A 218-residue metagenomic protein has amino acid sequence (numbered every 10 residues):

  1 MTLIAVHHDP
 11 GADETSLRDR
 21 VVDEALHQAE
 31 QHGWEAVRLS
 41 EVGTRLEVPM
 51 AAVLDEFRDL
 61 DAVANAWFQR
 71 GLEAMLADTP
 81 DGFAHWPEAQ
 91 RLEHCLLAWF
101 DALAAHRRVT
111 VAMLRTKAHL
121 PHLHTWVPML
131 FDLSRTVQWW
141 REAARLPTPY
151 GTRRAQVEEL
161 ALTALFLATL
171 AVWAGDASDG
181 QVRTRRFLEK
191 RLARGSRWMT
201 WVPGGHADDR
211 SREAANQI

Functional and structural regions predicted by a protein language model:
T2, R20, E24, Q28-A66: Helix-turn-helix
T2-A5, E142, A171, G175-I218: C-terminal peripheral helix-coil segments that are non-catalytic and often amphipathic
H8-V21: Short, Lys/Arg-enriched anionic-surface-contact patches
E41, H94, A98, A112 (+2 more regions): Amphipathic alpha-helical interaction segments
A66, P80-R115, H119, L130: Hydrophobic alpha-helical connector segments
F68-L76: Short, basic, alpha-helical segments at the C-terminal edge of helix-turn-helix-like DNA-binding modules
F100, A104-R107, V111-L114, A144-G151 (+3 more regions): Long, hydrophobic, amphipathic alpha-helical segments used as structural scaffolds
H122-T148, Q156-L167, R186, S196: Amphipathic alpha-helical packing segments from all-alpha helical-bundle domains
